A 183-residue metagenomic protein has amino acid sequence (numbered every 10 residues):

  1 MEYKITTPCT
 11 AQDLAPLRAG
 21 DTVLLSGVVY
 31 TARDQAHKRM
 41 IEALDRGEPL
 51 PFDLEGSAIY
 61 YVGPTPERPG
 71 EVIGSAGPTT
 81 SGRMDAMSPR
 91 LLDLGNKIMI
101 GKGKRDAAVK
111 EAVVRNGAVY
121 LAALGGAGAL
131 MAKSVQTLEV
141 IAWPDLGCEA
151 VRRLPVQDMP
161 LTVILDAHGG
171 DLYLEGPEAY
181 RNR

Functional and structural regions predicted by a protein language model:
M1-C9: Short, structured beta-strand/loop micro-motifs enriched in basic residues and often containing a Trp
T31-A32, A36-M159: Feature captures the catalytic cores and cofactor-binding loops of soluble hydro-lyases/lyases that act on carboxylate
S88, I164-R183: Active-site/ligand-binding-proximal alpha/beta "capping" segment
